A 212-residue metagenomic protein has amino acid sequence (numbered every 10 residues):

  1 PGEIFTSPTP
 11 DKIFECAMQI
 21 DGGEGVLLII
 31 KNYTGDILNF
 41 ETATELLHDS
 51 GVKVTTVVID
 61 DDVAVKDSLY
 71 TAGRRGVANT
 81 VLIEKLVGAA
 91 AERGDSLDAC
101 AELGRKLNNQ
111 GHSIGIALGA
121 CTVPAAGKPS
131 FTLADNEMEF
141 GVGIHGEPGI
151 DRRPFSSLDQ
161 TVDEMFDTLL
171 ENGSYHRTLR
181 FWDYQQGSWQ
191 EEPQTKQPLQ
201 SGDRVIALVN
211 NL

Functional and structural regions predicted by a protein language model:
P1, D21-V26, S50-V54, L69 (+2 more regions): Short coil/turn connectors at secondary-structure junctions
P1, G25-T34, E41-T44, T55-I59 (+2 more regions): Short glycine-rich or small-residue beta-strand-to-loop segments that form or flank ligand, phosphate, metal/Fe-S
P1-G23, L170, E191: Glycine-rich oxoanion-binding loops at beta->alpha junctions
P1-I4, H48-G73, N79: Short, acidic/small-residue loops that bind anionic groups at enzyme active sites
P10-F14, G35-E41, A64-D67: Short glycine/serine/threonine-rich phosphate/pyrophosphate-binding segments that cradle anionic phosphate groups
D11, F155, D159-V162: Long, contiguous binding/interaction regions
V65-R74, E84-I150: Internal, active-site/partner-interface "lid" segment
D159-L212: Gly/His-enriched, cation/cofactor- and phosphate-binding structural elements
